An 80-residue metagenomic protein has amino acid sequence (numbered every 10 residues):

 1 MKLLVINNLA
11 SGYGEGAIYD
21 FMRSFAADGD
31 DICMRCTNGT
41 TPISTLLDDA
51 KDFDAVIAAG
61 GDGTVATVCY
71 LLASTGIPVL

Functional and structural regions predicted by a protein language model:
M1-A59, A66, Y70: ATP/NTP phosphate-donor binding region
T75-L80: Short, acidic/small-residue loops that bind anionic groups at enzyme active sites
